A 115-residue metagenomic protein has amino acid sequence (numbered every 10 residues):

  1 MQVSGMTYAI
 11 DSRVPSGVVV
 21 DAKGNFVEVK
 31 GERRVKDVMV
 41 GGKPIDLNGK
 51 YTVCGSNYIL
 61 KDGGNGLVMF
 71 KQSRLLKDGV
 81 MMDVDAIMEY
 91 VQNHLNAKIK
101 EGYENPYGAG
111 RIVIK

Functional and structural regions predicted by a protein language model:
M1-K115: Catalytic centers of hydrolytic enzymes
